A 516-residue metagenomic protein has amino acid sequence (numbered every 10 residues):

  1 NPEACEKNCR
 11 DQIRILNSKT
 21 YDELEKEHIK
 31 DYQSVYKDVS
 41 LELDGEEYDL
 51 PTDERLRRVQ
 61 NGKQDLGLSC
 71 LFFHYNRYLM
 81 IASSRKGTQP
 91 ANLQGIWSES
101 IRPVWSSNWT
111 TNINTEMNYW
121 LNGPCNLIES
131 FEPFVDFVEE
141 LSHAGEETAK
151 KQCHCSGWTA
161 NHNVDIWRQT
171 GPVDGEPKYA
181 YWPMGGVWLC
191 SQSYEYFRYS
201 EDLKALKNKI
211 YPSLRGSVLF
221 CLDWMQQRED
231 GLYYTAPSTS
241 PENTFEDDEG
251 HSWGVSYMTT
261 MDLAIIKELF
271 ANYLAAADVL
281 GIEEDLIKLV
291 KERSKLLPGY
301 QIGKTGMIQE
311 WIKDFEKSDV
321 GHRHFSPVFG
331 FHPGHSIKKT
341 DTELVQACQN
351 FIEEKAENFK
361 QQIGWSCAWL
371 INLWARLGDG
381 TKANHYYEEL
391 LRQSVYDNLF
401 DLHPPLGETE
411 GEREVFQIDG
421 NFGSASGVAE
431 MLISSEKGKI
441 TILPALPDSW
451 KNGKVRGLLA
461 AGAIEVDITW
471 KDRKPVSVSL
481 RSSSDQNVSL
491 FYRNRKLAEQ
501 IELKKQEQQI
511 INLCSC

Functional and structural regions predicted by a protein language model:
N1-W109, I128-T148, D278-E284, L296-G299 (+4 more regions): Acidic/polar, glycine-enriched structural segments that form the non-catalytic walls/loops of the carbohydrate-binding
R58-G67, V104-N108, G175-K178, Y199-N208 (+1 more regions): The substrate-binding groove and active-site-proximal loops of carbohydrate-active enzymes, especially glycoside
S69-S83, G186-Y194, P212, G216-C221: Extended, hydrophobic/aromatic-rich amphipathic alpha-helical segments that build helical scaffolds
G87-G95, L206-N208, Q226-A236, I282-L286 (+1 more regions): Short, glycine/acidic-rich hinge or "gate" loops at secondary-structure transitions that mediate conformational
T111-T115, N122-E147, K151, N163 (+6 more regions): Active-site core of glycosidic bond-cleaving carbohydrate-active enzymes
H162-K178, N243-V255: Aromatic- and acidic-residue-enriched carbohydrate-binding clefts of CAZyme catalytic domains
G216-A276: Acidic/histidine-rich catalytic neighborhood
D223, I282, T381-S515: Non-catalytic C-terminal accessory modules of carbohydrate-active enzymes
